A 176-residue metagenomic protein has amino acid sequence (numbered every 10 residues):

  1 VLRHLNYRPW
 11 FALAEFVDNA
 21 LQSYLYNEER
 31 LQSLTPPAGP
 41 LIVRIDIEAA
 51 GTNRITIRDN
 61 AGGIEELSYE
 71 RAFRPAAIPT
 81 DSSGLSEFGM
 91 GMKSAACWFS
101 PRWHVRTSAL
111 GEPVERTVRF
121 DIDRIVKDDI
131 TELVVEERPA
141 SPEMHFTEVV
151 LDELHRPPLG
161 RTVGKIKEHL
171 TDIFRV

Functional and structural regions predicted by a protein language model:
V1-P40, L67-E70: Bergerat-fold GHKL ATPase/HATPase_c domain
Y7, G62-E66, P157-G164: Ordered, soluble secondary-structure elements with a strong preference for glycine-centered loop motifs and nearby
Q22-S23, G62-I64, S94: Residues immediately C-terminal
R44-D46, V105-R106: Solvent-exposed beta-strand sheet faces enriched in polar/charged residues
I47-I55: Short beta-strand-loop-beta element adjacent to the nucleotide/active-site pocket used for signaling
D59: Acidic ATP/Mg2+-coordinating residue in the GHKL
I64-A76: Short conserved segment of the HATPase_c
P79-V176: GHKL-type ATPase core
